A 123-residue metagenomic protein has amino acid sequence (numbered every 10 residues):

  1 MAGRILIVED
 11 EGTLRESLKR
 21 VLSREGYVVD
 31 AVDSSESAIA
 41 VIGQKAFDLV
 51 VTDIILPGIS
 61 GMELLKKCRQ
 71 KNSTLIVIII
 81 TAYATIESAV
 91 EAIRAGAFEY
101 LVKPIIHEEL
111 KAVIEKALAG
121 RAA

Functional and structural regions predicted by a protein language model:
G3, S34, S60-E63: Acidic catalytic/metal-coordinating carboxylates
L6, A31-L49: Acidic, metal-coordinating helix/loop segments flanking the phosphotransfer/catalytic sites of two-component signaling
G12-D30: Two-component/phosphorelay signaling modules centered on CheY-like receiver
R15, P57, T85: The feature encodes the CheY-like receiver
A40, M62-T74, E91: Short amphipathic alpha-helix used as the core "switch/output" element in two-component signaling
T85, I105-E115: C-terminal output helix
